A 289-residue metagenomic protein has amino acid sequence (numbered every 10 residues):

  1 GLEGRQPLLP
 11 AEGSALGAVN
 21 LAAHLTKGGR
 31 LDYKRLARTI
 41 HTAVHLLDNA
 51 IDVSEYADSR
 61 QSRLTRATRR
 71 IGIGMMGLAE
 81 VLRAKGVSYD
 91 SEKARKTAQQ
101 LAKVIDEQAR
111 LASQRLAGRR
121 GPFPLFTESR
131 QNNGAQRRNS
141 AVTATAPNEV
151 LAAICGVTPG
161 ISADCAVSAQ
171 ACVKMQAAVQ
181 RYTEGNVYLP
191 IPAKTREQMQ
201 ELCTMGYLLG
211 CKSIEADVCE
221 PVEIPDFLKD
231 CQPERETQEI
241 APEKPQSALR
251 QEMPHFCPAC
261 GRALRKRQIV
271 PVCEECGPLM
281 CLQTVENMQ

Functional and structural regions predicted by a protein language model:
G1-Q289: Long, C-terminal-biased catalytic regions of enzyme "large/alpha" subunits
